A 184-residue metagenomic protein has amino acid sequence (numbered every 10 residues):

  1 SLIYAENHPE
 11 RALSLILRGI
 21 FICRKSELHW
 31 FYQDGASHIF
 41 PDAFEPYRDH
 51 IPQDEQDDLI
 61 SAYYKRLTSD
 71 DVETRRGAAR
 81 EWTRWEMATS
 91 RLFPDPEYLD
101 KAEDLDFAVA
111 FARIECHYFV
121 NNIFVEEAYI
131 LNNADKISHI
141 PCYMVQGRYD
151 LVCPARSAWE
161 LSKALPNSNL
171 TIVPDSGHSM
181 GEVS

Functional and structural regions predicted by a protein language model:
I3-N7, E160: Active-site signature of alpha/beta-hydrolase-fold catalytic machinery across serine- and Asp/Cys-nucleophile hydrolases
E10-Y63: A catalytic-pocket lid/entrance helix-loop region that shapes and gates access to the active site across common
W82, A155-N169: Active-site-adjacent alpha-helix of alpha/beta-hydrolase-fold enzymes
P96-A108, A134: Small-residue-rich helix-loop
H117-A134: Active-site nucleophile elbow and catalytic-triad environment of alpha/beta-hydrolase enzymes
E126, L151-S157: Conserved alpha/beta-hydrolase "acid-adjacent" motif
I137-S138, M144-Q146, D150: Short beta-strand/loop motif that positions the catalytic acidic residue of the alpha/beta-hydrolase fold
V152, V173-S184: Catalytic histidine-centered segment of alpha/beta-hydrolase-like enzymes
